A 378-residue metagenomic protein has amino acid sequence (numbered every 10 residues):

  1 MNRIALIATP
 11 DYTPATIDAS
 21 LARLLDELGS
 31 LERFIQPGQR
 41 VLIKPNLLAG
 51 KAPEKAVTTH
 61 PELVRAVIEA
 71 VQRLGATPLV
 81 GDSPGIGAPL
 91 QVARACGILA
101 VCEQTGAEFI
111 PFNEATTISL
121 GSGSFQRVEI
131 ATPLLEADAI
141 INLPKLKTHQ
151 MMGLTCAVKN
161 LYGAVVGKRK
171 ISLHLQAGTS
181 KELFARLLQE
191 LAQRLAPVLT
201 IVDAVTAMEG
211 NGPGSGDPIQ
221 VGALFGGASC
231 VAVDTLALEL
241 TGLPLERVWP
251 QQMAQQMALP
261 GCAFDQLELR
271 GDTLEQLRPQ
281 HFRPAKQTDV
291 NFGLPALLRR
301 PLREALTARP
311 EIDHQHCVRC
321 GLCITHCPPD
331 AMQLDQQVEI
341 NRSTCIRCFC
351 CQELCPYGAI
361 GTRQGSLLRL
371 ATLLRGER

Functional and structural regions predicted by a protein language model:
M1-C320, I324-Q337, R342, Q352 (+1 more regions): N-terminal and secondary-structure boundary signal
I346-R347: Extended, alpha-helix-rich binding/interface surfaces that flank or overlap catalytic cores and mediate recognition
